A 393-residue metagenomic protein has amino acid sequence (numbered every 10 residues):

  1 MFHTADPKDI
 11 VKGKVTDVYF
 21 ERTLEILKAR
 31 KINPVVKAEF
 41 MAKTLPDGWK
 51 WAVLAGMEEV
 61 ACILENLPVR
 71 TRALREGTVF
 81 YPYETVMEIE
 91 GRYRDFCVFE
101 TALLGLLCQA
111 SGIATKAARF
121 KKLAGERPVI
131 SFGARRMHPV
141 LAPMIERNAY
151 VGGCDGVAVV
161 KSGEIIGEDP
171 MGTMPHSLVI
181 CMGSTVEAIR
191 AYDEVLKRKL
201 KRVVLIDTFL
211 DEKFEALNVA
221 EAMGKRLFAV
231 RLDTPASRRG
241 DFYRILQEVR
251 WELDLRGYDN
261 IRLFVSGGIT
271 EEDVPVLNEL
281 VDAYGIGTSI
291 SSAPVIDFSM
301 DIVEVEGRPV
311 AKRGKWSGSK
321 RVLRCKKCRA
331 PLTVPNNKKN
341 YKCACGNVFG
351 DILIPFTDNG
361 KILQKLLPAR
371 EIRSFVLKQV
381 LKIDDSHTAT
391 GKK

Functional and structural regions predicted by a protein language model:
M1-E21, R30-I32, A61, G240-I261 (+1 more regions): Gly/Ser/Thr/Ala-enriched C-terminal appendages of enzymes
M1-R94: Flexible, solvent-exposed loop/hinge segments and secondary-structure transition points
F2, P7-K8, K14, T78-F80 (+2 more regions): Buried, small/hydrophobic-residue-enriched core segments of structured protein domains
K31-V35, L64-N66, P82, L123-G125 (+3 more regions): A generic structural signal for short, non-catalytic loop/turn and secondary-structure boundary residues
P34-F40, P128, L200-R202, F228 (+3 more regions): Structural beta-strand/beta-sheet cores of well-ordered domains, especially the beta-sheet scaffolds that support
A38, V69, M87, I130 (+4 more regions): A broad, low-specificity signal marking well-ordered, structured residues that form hydrophobic/aromatic
M41, R72, I130-G133, L205 (+2 more regions): Residues in well-ordered beta-strands of folded domains
